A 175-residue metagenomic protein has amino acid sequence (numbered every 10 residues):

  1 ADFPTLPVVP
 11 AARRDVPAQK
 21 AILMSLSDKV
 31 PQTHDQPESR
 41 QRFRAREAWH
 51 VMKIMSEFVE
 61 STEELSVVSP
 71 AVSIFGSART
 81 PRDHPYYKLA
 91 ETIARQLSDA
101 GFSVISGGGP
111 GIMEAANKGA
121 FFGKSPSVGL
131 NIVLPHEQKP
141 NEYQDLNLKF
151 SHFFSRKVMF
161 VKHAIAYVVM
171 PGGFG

Functional and structural regions predicted by a protein language model:
D2-Q32, Q36-L130: Glycine-rich beta-alpha loop segments
G111-M170, G175: Acidic/glycine-enriched connector segments
